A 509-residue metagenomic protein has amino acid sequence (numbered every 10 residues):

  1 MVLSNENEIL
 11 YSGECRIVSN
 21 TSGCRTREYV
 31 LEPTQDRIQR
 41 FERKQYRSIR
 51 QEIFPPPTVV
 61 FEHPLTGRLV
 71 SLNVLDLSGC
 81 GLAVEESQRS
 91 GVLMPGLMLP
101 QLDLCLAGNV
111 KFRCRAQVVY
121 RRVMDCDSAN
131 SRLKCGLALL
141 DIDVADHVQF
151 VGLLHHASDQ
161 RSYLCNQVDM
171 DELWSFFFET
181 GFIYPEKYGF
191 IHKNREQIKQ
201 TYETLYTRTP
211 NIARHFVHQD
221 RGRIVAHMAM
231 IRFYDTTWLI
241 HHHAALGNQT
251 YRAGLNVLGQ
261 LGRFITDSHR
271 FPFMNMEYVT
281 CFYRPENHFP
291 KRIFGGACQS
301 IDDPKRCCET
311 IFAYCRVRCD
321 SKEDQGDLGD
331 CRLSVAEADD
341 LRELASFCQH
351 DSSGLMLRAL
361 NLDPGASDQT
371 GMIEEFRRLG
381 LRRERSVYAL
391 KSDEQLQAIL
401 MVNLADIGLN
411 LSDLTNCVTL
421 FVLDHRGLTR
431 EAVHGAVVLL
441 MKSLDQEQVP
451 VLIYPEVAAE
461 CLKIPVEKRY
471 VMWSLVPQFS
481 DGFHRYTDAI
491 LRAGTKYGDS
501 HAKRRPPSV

Functional and structural regions predicted by a protein language model:
M1-H227, F264-V279, E286-K322, R430-E431 (+4 more regions): Structured alpha-helical
F178-F190, F347-N361: Helix-loop element at the rim of GNAT/NAT acetyltransferase active sites that forms part of the acceptor-substrate
Y206-Y251, K391-G427: Conserved donor-binding loop and adjoining core beta-sheet/short helix segment in diverse acyl/aminoacyl transferases
L239, N256-H269: Aromatic (often tryptophan-rich) hydrophobic motifs at membrane interfaces
L246-G259, P272-F273, D424-H434: Conserved glycine-rich acetyl-CoA-binding loop
L344: Hydrophobic pocket/interface hotspot
G354-E374: Non-catalytic interaction/regulatory modules that flank or connect domains
A398-L475: C-terminal structured domain segments
